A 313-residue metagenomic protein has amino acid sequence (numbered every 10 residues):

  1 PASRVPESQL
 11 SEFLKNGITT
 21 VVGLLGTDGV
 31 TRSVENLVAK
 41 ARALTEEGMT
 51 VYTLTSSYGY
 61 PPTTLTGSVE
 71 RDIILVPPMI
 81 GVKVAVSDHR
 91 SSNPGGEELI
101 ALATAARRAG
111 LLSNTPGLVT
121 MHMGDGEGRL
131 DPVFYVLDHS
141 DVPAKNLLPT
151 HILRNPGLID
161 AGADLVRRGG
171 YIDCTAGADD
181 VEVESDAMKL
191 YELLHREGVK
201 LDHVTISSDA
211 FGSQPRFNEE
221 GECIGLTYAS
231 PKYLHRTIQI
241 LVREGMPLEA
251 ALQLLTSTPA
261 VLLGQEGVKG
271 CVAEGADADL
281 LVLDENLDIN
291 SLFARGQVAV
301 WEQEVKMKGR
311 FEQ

Functional and structural regions predicted by a protein language model:
P1-Y52, T66-L75, E97-R108: Alpha-helical scaffold segments that flank or form the walls of functional sites
F13, A41-L44, G162-L165, L194 (+1 more regions): Generic structural signal for hydrophobic
G17, L44, H122, I172 (+5 more regions): Divalent metal-coordination and catalytic microenvironments
V21-V22, V82, I172, L281: Hydrophobic residues within beta-strands of alpha/beta enzymes
S56, P61-L118, Y171: Active-site gating/metal-coordination segments in enzymes
R90, E98, T104-P215, C223-I224: Active-site core of metal-dependent hydrolases
R196-L283: His/Asp/Glu-enriched, well-ordered alpha-helical/loop segment that forms or immediately abuts the divalent-metal
V261, E266, V272-Q313: C-terminal cap of metal-dependent C-N hydrolases
